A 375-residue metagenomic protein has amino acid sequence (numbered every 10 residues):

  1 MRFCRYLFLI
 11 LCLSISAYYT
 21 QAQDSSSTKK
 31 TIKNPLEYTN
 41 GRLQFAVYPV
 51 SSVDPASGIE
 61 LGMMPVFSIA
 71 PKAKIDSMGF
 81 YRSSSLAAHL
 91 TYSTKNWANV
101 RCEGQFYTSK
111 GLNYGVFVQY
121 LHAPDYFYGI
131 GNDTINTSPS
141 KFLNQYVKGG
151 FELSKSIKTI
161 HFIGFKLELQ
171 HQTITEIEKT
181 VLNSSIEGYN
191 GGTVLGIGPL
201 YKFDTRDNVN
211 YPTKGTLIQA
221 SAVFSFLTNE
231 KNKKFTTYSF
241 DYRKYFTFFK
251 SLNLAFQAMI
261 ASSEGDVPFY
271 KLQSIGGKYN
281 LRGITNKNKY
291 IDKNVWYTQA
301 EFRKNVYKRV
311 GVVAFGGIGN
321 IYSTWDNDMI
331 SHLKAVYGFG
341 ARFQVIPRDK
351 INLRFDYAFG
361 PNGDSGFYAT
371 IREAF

Functional and structural regions predicted by a protein language model:
M1-S25: Bacterial Sec-dependent N-terminal signal peptides
Y18-T39: Sec-dependent signal peptide cleavage junction
K33-L43, P71-S83, S109-N113, K158-I160 (+5 more regions): Short loop/turn motifs that connect adjacent beta-strands in outer-membrane beta-barrel proteins
E37-A46, S51-T193, I275-K278, N288-I291 (+2 more regions): Gram-negative/organellar outer-membrane beta-barrel architecture
F45-V47, S84-A88, Y114-V116, F162-F165 (+9 more regions): Transmembrane beta-strands of outer-membrane beta-barrel proteins
G198-K202, R206-Y307, V312-F315: C-terminal outer-membrane beta-barrel translocator/porin domains of Gram-negative envelope proteins and their
G198-P199, G338-R348, D364-F375: Outer-membrane beta-barrel "beta-signal"
R303-Y337: C-terminal hydrophobic structural anchor segments that stabilize assembly/packing rather than catalytic chemistry
